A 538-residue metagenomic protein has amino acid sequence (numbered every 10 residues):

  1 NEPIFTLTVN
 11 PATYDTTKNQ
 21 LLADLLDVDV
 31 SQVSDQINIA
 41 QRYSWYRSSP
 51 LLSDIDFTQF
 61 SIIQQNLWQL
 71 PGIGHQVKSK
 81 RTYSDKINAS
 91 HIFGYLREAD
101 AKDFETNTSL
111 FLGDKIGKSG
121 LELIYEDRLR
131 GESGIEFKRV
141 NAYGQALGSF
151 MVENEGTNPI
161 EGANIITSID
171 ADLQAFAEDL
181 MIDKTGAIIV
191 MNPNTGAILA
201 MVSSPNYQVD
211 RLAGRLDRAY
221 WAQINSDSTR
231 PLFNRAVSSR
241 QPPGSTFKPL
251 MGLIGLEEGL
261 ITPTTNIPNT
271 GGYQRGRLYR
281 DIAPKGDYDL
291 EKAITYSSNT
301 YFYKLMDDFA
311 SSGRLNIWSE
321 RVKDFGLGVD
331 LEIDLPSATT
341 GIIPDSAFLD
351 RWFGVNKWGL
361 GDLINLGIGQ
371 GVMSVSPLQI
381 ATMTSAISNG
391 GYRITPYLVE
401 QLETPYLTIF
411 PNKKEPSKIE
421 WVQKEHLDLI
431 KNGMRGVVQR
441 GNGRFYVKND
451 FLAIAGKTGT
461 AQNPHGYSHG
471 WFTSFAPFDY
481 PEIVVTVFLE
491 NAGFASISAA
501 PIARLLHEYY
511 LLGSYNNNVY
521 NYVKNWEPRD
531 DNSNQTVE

Functional and structural regions predicted by a protein language model:
N1-T13, A200-N206: Short beta->alpha transition motifs characteristic of CBS
P3-L7, R47, P71, N88-H91 (+5 more regions): Envelope-exposed proteins and targeting segments
F5, T16-D24, S53, S61 (+21 more regions): Solvent-exposed, polar/charged alpha-helical surfaces in well-ordered, non-transmembrane soluble domains, broadly
K18-D24, N38-E161: Small/polar-residue-rich segments within soluble enzyme cores
S48, A146-A187: Conserved, well-ordered alpha-helix/loop/beta-strand core segments that scaffold catalytic motifs
L70-Q76, D183-N192: Short N-terminal helix-loop-first-beta-strand/juxtamembrane motif that initiates sensory/input modules
K115-V140, T185-R211: Carboxylate/His-rich catalytic cores and anion/metal-binding grooves
N141-A146, F150-N154, N194-T246, L250-L489 (+2 more regions): Beta-lactam-recognizing serine transpeptidase/beta-lactamase-like catalytic domain environment
